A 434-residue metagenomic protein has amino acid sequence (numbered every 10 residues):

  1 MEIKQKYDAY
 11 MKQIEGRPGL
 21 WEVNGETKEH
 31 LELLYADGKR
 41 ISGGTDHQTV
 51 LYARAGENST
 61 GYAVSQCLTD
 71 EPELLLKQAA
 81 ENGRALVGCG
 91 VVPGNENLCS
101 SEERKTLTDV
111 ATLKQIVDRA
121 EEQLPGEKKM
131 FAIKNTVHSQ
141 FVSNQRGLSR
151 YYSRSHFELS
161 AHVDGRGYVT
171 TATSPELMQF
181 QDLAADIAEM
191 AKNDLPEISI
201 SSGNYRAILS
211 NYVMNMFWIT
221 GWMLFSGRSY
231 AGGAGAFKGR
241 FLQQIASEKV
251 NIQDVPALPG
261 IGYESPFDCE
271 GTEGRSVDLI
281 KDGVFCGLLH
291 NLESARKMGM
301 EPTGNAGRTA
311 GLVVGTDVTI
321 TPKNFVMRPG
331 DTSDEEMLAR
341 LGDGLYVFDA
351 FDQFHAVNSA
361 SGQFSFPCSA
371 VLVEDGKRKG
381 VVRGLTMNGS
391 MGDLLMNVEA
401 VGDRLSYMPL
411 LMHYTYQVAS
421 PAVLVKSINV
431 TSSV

Functional and structural regions predicted by a protein language model:
M1-S265, C269-R275, K281-V284, K377 (+1 more regions): Active-site bordering "gate/hinge" segments that shape substrate access to catalytic or cofactor-binding pockets
F241-V434: Dual-mode signal for accessory low-complexity, basic/Gly-rich regions
